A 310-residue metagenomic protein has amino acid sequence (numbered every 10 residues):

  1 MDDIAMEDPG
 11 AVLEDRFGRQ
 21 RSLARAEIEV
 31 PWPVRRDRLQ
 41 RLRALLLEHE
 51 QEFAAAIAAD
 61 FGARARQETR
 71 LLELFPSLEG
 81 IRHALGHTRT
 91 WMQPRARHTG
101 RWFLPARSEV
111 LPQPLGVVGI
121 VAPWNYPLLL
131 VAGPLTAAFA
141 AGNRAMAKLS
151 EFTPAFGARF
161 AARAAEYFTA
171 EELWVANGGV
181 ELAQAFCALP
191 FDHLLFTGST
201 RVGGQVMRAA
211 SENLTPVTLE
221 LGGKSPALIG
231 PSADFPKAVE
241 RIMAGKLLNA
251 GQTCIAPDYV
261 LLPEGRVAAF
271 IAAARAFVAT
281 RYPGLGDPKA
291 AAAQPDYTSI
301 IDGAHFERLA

Functional and structural regions predicted by a protein language model:
M1-E109: N-terminal Rossmann-like NAD(P)+-binding subdomain of aldehyde/semialdehyde dehydrogenases
E7, R201-A310: ALDH superfamily catalytic-core signature
A11-G18, S22, P33, D37-Q40 (+13 more regions): Replace "anionic and nucleotidyl ligands
A24, I28, R43-L46, E50 (+8 more regions): Structural signal for hydrophobic packing residues in well-ordered secondary-structure cores of soluble enzyme domains
R38, H49, R70-S77, G178 (+6 more regions): Short, conserved alpha-helical segments within structured domains
L42-R43, A65, E151-F152, S225 (+1 more regions): Short histidine/acidic/glycine/proline-rich micro-motifs that form metal- and phosphate-coordinating active-site loops
P76, V110-Q113, C254, A292: A generic fold-level signal
G100-K237, A268, Q294: Rossmann-like NAD(P) dinucleotide-binding subdomain of oxidoreductase/dehydrogenase enzymes
